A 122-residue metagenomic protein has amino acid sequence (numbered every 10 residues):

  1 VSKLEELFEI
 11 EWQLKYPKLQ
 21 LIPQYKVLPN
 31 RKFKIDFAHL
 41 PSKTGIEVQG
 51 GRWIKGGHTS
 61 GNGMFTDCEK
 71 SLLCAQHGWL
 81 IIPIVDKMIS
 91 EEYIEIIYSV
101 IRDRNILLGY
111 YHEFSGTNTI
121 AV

Functional and structural regions predicted by a protein language model:
V1-V122: Nucleic-acid endo/exonuclease domains
